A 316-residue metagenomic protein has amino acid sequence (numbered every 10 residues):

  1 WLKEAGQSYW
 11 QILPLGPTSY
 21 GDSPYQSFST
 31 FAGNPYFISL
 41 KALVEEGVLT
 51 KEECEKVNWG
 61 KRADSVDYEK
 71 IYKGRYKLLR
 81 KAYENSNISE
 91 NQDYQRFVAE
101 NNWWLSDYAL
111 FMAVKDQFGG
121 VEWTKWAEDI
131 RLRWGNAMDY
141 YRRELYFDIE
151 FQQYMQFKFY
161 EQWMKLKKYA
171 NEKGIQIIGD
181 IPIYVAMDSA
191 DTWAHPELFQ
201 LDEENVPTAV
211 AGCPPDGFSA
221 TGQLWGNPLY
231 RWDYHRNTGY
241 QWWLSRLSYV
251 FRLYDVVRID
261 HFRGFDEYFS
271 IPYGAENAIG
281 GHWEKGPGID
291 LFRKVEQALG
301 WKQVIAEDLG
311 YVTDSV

Functional and structural regions predicted by a protein language model:
W1-T18, R252-Y254: Catalytic domains of carbohydrate-active enzymes, especially glycoside hydrolases
L2, I12, F111, A170 (+3 more regions): Conserved, mostly hydrophobic/aromatic
L13-P17, I181, A306-V312: Acidic carboxylate-rich catalytic motifs and surrounding loops in phosphoryl-/glycosyl-chemistry enzymes
D22-Y160, V185-V316: Alpha-amylase-like alpha-glycosidases and glucanotransferases acting on alpha-linked glucans and related
Q152, Q156-V185: Conserved, well-ordered alpha-helix/loop/beta-strand core segments that scaffold catalytic motifs
